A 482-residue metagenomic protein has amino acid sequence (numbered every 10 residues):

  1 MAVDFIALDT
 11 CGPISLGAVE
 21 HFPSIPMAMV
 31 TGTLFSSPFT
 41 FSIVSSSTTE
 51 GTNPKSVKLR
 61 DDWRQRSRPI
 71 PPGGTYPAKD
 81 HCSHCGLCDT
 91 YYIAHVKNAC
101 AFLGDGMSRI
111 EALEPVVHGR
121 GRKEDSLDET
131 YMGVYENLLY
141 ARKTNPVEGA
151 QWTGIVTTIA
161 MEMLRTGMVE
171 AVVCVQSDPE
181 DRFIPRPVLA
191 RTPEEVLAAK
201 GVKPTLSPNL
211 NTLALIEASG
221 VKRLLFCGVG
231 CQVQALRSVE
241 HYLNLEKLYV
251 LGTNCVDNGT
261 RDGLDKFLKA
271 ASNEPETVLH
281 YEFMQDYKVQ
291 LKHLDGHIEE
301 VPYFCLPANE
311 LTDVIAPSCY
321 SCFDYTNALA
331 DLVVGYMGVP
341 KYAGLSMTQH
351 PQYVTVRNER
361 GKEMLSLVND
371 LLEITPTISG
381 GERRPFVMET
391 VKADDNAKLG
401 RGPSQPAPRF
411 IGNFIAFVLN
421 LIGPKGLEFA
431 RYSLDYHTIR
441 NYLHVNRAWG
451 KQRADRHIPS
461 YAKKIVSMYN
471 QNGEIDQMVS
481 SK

Functional and structural regions predicted by a protein language model:
M1-H21, A28-F35: N-terminal chloroplast transit peptides
P54-H118, L332: Iron-sulfur cluster-binding cysteine motifs and their immediate structural context in ferredoxin-like electron-transfer
S56, V169-E170, S272-K482: Long, compositionally biased charged/polar accessory segments in the mid-to-C-terminal portions of proteins
C100-V156: Entry/capping segment at the start of metal-dependent catalytic domains with acidic active-site entry clusters
A150-D178: Low-complexity, highly charged intrinsically disordered N-terminal segments that act as targeting/localization
Q151-I155, P179, F226-L236, D257: Gly/Ser/Thr-rich loops at beta-strand to alpha-helix junctions that form or flank small-molecule/cofactor-binding
I184-N211: Glycine-rich phosphate-binding "P-loop"
H241-T253: A short alpha->loop->secondary-structure connector
